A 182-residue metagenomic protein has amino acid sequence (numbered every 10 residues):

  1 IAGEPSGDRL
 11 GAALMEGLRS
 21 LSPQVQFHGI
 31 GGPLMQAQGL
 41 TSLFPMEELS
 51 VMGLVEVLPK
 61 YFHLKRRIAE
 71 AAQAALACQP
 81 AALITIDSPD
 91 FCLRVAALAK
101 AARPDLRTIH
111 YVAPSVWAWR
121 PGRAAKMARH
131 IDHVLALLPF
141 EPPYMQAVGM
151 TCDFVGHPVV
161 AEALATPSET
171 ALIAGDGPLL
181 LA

Functional and structural regions predicted by a protein language model:
I1-D176, L180-A182: Active-site and donor-binding regions of nucleotide-sugar-utilizing enzymes
